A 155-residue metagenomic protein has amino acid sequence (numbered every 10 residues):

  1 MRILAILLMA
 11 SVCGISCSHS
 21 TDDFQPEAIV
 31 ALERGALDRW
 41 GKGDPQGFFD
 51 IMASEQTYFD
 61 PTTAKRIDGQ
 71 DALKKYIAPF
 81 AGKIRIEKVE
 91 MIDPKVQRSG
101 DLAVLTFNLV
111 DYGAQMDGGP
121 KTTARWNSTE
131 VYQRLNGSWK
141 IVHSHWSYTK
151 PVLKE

Functional and structural regions predicted by a protein language model:
A5-G14: Bacterial N-terminal signal peptides
C17-D50, T57-E155: A beta-strand edge to alpha-helix "cap/lid" segment located at domain peripheries
